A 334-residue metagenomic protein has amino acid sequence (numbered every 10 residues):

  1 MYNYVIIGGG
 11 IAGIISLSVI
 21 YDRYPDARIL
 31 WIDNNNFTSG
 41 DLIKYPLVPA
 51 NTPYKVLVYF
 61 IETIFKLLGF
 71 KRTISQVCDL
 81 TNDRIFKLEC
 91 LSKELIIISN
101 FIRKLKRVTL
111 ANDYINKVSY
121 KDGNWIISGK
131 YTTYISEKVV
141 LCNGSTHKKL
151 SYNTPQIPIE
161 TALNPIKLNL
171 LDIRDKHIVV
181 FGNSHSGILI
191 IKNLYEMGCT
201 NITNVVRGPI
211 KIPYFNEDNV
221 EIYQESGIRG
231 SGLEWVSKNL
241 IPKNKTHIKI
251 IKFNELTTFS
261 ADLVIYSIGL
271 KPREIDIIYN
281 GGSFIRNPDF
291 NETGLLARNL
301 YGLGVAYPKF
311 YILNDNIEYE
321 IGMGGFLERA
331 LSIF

Functional and structural regions predicted by a protein language model:
M1-N36, L80-F334: Flavin (primarily FAD) cofactor-binding/catalytic cores of flavoenzymes
I15, V19-A27, W31-Q76, G208: N-terminal FAD cofactor-binding segment of flavoenzymes
